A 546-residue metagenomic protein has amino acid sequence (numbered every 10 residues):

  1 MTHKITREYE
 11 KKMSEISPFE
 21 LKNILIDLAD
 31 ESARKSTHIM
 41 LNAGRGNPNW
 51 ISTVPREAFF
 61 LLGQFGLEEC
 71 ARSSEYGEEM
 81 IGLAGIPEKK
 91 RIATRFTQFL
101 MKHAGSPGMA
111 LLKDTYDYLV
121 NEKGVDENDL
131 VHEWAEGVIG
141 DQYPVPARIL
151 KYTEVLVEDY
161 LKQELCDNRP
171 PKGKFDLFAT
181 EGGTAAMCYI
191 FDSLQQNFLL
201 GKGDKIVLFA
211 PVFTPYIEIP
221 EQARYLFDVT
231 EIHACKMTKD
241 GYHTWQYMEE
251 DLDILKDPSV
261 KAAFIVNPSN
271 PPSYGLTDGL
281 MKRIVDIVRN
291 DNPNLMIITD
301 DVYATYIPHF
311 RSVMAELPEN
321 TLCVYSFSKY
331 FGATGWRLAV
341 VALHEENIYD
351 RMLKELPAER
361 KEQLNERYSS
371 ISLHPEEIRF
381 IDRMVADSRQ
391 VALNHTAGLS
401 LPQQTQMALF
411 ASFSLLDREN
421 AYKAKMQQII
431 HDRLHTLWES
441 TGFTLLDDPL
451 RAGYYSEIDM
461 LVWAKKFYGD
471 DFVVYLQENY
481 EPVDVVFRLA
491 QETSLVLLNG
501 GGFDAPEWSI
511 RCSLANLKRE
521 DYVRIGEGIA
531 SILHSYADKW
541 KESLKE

Functional and structural regions predicted by a protein language model:
T2-A29, A33-E546: PLP-dependent class I/II
